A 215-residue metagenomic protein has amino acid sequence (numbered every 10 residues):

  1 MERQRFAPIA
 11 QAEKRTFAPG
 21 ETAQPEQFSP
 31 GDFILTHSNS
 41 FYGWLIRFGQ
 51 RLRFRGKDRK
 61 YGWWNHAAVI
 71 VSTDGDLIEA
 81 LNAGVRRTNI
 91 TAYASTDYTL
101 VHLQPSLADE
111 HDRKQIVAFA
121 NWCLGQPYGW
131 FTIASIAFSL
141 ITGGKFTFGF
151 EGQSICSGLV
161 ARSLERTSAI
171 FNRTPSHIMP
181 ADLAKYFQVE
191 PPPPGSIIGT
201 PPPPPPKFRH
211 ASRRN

Functional and structural regions predicted by a protein language model:
M1-N215: Cysteine-nucleophile amide-bond enzymes
